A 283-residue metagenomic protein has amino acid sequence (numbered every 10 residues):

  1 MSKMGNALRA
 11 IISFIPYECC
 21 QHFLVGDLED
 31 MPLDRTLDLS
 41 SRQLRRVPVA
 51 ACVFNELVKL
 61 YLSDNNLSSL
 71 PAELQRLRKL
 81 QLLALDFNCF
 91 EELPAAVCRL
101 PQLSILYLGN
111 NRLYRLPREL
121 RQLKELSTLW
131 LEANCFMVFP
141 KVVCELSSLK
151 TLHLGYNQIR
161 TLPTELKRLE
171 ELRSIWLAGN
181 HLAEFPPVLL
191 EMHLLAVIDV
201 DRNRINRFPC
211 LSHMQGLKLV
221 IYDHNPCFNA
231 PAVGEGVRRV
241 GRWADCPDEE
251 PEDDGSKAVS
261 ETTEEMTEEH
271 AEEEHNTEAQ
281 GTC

Functional and structural regions predicted by a protein language model:
M1-Y156, R160-T164, R173-S174, P187 (+3 more regions): The feature captures the LRR N-terminal capping module
M192: Conserved active-site motif detector
